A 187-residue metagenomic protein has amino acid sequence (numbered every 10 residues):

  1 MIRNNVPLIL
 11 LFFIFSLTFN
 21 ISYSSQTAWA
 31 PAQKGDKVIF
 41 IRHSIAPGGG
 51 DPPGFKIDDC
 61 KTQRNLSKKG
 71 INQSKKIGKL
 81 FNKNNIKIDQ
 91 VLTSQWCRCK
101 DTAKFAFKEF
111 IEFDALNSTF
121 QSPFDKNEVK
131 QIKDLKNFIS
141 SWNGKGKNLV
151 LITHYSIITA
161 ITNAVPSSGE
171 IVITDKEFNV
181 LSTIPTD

Functional and structural regions predicted by a protein language model:
M1-L10: Bacterial N-terminal signal peptides that target proteins for export
I9-T18: Bacterial N-terminal signal peptides
N20-S24: Sec/Tat signal peptide C-region and signal peptidase I cleavage site
S25-P123, A164-D187: Active-site-proximal alpha-helix that buttresses catalytic centers in soluble enzyme cores
D36-V38, G144-T153: Generic beta-sheet signal
F124-I132: Short, surface-exposed amphipathic charged segments that create phosphate/polyanion-binding patches used for binding
I132-N143: A short, acidic, amphipathic alpha-helical segment used as a generic capping/interface helix at domain edges
